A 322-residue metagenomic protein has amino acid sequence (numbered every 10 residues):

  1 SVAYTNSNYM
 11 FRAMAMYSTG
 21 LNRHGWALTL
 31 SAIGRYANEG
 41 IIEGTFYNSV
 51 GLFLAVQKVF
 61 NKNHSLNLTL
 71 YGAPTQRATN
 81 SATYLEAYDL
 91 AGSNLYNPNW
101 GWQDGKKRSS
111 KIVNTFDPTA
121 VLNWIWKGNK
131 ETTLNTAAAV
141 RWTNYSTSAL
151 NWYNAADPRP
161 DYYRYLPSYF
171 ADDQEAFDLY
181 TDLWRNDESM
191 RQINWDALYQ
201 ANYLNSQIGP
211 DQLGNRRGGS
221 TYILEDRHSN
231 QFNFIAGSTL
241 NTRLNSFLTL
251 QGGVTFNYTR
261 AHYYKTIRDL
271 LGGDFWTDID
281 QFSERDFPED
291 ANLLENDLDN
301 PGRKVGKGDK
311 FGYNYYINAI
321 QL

Functional and structural regions predicted by a protein language model:
S1, M10, G25-A27, S65 (+3 more regions): Outer-membrane beta-barrel architecture
S1-M16, F256-L322: Outer-membrane beta-barrel transmembrane domain signature of Gram-negative proteins, especially the mid-to-C-terminal
T5-A37, I41-N80, T119-G128: Transmembrane beta-barrel wall of Gram-negative outer-membrane proteins
T29-V50, F116, Y222-L240, S283-N296: Short N-terminal secondary-structure initiator segments
G44-T45, T83, T133, N151 (+1 more regions): Short, glycine/charged-enriched secondary-structure capping and boundary segments
L52-F53, P98-W102, N233, Y264: Tryptophan-centric aromatic hotspots in well-structured domains and transmembrane helices
Q57, S65-N123, S146-E225, E289-R303: Acidic/polar loop-and-plug regions of large Gram-negative outer-membrane beta-barrel proteins
K106-A149, G219-N257, H262-Y263, G306-L322: Outer-membrane beta-barrel transmembrane strands
